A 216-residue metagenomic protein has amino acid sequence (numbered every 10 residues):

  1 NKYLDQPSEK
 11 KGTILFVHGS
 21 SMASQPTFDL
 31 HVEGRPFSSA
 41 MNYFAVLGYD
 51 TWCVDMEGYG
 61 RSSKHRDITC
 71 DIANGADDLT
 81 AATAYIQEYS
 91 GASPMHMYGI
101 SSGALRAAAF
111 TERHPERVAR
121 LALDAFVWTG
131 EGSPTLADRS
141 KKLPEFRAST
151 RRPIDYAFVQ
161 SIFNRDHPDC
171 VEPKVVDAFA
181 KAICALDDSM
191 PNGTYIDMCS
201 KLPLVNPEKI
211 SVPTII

Functional and structural regions predicted by a protein language model:
N1-L4: A short loop-to-beta-strand scaffold at the N-terminal edge of the catalytic core in hydrolase folds
P7-W52: Short, surface-exposed "cap/lid" segments of acyl-processing enzymes
S21, G58-G60, V127-W128: Alpha/beta-hydrolase active-site loop signature
Q25-P26, W52-C70: Glycine-rich "HGGG/HGxG" loop immediately N-terminal to the catalytic nucleophile of the alpha/beta-hydrolase
A76-P94: Conserved acidic catalytic loop of the alpha/beta-hydrolase fold
S93-Y98, S102-T129: Conserved hydrolase catalytic core segment
G132-I215: Alpha/beta-hydrolase
